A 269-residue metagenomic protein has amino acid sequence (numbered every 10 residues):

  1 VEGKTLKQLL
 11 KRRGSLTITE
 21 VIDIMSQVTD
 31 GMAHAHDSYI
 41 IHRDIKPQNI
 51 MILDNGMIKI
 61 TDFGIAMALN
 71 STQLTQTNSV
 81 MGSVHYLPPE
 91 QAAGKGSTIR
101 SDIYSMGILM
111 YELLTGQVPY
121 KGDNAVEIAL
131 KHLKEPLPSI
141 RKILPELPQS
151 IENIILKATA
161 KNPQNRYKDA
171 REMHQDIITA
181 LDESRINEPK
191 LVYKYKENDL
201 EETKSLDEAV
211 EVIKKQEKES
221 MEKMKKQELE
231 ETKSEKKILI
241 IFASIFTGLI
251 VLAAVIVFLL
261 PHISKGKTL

Functional and structural regions predicted by a protein language model:
T5-L16: AlphaC helix of the protein kinase catalytic domain
I24-M25: Activation segment signature within eukaryotic-like protein kinase domains
V28-I40: Protein kinase catalytic-loop region centered on the HRD/HxD motif
I41, Q48: Conserved catalytic-core element of eukaryotic-like protein kinases
H85-E188: C-terminal lobe helix-coil module of Hanks-type protein kinase domains
Q164, K168-K226: Juxtacatalytic C-terminal regulatory tail of Ser/Thr protein kinases
K204-L269: C-terminal or otherwise distal, non-catalytic regulatory regions appended to signaling enzyme catalytic cores
